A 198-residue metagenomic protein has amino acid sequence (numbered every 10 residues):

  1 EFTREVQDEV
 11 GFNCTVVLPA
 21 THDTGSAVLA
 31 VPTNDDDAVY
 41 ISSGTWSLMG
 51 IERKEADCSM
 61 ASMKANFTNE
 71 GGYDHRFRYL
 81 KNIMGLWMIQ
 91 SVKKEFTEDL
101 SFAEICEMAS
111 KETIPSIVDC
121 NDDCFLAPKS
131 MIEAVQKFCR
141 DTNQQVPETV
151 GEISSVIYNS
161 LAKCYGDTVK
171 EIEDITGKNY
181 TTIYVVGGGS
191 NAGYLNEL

Functional and structural regions predicted by a protein language model:
R4-I183, N191-L198: Active-site core segments that coordinate phosphate-bearing ligands/cofactors across diverse enzyme families
